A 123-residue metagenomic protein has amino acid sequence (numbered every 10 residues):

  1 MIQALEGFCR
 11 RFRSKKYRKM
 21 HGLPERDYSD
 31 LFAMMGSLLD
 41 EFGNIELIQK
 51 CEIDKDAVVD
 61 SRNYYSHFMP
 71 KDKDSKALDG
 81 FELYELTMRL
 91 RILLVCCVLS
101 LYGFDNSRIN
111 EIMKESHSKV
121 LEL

Functional and structural regions predicted by a protein language model:
M1-L123: Amphipathic, oligomerization/interface secondary-structure segments
